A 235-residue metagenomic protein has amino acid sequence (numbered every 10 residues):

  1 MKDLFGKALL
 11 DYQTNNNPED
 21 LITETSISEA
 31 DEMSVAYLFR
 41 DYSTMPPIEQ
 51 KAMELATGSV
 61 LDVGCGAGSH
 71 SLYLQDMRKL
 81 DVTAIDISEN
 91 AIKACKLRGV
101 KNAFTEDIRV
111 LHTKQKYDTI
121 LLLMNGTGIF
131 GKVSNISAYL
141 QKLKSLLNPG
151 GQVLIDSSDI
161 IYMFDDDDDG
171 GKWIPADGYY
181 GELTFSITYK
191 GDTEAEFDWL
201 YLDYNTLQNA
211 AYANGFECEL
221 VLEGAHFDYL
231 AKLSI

Functional and structural regions predicted by a protein language model:
M1-I22: N-terminal auxiliary segments of SAM/dcSAM-dependent transferases
D11, T23, P149-Y212: SAM-dependent methyltransferase
F39-S59: Conserved alpha-helix/loop element of class I SAM-dependent methyltransferases that forms part of the SAM/SAH-binding
A67-K79: Conserved SAM-binding loop of SAM-dependent methyltransferases across substrates and taxa, primarily the Class I
S88-E89: Conserved SAM/SAH-binding beta-strand->alpha-helix loop
G99-V110: Conserved SAM-binding strand-loop segment of SAM-dependent methyltransferases
Y117-S137: A short SAM/SAH-binding and catalytic strip from SAM-dependent methyltransferases
S137-P149: A short glycine-rich, Lys/Arg-flanked "PGG" loop and its adjoining helix->strand segment in the class I
